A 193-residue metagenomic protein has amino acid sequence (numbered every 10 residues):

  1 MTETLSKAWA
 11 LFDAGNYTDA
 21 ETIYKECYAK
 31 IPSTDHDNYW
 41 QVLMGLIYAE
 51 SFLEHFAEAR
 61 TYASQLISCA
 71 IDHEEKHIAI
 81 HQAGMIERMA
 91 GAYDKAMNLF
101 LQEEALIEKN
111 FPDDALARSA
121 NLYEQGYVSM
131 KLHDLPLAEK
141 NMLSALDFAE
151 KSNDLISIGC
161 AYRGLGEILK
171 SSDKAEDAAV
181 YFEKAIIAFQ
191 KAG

Functional and structural regions predicted by a protein language model:
T2-A29, F52, K131: Alpha-helical segment of the N-proximal tetratricopeptide repeat
L11, I23, V42-E50, Y62 (+9 more regions): TPR/Sel1-like alpha-solenoid repeat signature
K25-K30, S64-C69, L101-K109, L143-D154 (+1 more regions): Amphipathic alpha-helical segments of tetratricopeptide repeats
E26-G45, E75-K76: Short, charge-rich amphipathic alpha-helical segments embedded in non-transmembrane helical bundles/solenoids
D37, E74, D114-L116, I156: Residue signature of alpha-solenoid helical repeat architecture, marking inter-repeat boundaries and helix-start
